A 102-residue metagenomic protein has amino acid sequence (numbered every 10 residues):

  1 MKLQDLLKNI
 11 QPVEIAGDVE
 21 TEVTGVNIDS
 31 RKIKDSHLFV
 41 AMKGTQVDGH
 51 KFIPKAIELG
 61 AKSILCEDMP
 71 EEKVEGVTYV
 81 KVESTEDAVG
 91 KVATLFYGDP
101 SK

Functional and structural regions predicted by a protein language model:
M1-K91: N-terminal leader/targeting and accessory segments in enzymes
A93-K102: Walker A (P-loop) phosphate-binding motif
